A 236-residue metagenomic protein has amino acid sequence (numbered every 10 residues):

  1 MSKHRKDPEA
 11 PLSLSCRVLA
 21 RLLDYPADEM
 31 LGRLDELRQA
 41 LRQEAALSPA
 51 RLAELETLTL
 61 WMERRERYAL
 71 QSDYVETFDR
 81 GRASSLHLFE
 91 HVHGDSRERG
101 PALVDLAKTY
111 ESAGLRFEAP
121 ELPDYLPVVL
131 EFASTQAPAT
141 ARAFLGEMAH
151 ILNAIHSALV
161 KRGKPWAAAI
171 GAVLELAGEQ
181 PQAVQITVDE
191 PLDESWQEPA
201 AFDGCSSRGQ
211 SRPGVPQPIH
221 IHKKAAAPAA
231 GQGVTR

Functional and structural regions predicted by a protein language model:
M1-L126, L130-R236: Charged, alpha-helix-forming regions
